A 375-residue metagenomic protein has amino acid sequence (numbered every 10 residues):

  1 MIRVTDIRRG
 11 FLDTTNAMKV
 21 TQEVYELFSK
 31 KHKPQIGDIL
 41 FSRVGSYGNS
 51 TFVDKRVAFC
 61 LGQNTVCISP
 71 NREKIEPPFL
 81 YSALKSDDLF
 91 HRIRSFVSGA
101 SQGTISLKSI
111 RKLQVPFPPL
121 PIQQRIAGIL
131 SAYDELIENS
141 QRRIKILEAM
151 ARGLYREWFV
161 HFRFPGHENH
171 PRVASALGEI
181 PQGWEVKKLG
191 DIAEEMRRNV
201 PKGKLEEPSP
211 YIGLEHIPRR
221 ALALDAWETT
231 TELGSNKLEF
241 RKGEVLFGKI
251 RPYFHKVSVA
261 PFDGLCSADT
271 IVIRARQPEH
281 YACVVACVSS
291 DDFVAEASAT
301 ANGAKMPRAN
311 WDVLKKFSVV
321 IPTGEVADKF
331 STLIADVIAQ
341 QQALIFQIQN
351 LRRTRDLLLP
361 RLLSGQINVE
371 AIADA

Functional and structural regions predicted by a protein language model:
T5-I39, R172-A174, G190-P201, E207-K242 (+2 more regions): Sequence-specific dsDNA recognition surfaces
R8-T15, K30, I36, K55-A58 (+4 more regions): Basic, amphipathic alpha-helical recognition segments used for DNA target recognition
F41-S42, L246-G248: A generic structural signal for residues embedded in beta-strands
Y47-D54, F254-A260: Short, Lys/Arg- and Gly-enriched loop/turn segments at beta-strand edges
Q63-T65, G243, D269-T270: Short aromatic/hydrophobic "clamp" motif used to bind/position activated sugar donors
K112-V200, G324-S331, A335-E370, D374: Non-catalytic DNA-recognition/assembly elements of restriction-modification systems
